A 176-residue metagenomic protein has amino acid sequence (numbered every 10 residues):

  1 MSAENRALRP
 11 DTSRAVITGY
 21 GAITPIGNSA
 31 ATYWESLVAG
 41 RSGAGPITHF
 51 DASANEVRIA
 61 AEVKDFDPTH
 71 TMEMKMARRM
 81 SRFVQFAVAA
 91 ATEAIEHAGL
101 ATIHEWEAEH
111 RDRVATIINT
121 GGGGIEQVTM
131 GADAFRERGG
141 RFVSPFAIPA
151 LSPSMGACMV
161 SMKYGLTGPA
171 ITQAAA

Functional and structural regions predicted by a protein language model:
M1-G122, E126-P169: Conserved "HGTGT" condensation-loop signature of ketosynthase/thiolase-family condensing enzymes that catalyze
T116, A175-A176: Gly/Ser-rich catalytic serine loop of serine hydrolases
A170-A174: Short catalytic-loop micro-motif centered on adjacent basic/acidic residues
